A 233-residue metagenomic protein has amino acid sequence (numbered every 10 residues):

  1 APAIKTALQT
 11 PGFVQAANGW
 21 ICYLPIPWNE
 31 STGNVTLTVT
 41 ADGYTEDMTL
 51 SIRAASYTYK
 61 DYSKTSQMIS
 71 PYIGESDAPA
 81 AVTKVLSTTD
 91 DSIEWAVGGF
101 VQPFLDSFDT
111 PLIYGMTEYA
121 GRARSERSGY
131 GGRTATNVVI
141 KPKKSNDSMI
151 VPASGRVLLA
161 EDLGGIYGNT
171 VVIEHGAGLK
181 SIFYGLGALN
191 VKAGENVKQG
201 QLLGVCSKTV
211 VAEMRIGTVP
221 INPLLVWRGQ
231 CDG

Functional and structural regions predicted by a protein language model:
A1-A55: Cationic-aromatic interfacial patches
L37, D109, G155, G200 (+1 more regions): Terminal peptide-recognition signature
V39-A41, A153, E161, Q201 (+1 more regions): Conserved "cap/hinge" positions at secondary-structure junctions
Y44-E46, A177-K180, V219: Short acidic/polar mixed-charge low-complexity motifs
T49-Y167: Surface-exposed, glycine-biased beta-strand/turn segments
K143, I150, A160, G176-L202 (+1 more regions): Short histidine-centered loop motifs in beta-beta connectors
V151-G187, T209-M214: Zn2+-dependent peptidoglycan hydrolase active-site motif and core
N169-H175, E195-G233: Conserved, short, structured surface segments that act as functional micro-motifs
